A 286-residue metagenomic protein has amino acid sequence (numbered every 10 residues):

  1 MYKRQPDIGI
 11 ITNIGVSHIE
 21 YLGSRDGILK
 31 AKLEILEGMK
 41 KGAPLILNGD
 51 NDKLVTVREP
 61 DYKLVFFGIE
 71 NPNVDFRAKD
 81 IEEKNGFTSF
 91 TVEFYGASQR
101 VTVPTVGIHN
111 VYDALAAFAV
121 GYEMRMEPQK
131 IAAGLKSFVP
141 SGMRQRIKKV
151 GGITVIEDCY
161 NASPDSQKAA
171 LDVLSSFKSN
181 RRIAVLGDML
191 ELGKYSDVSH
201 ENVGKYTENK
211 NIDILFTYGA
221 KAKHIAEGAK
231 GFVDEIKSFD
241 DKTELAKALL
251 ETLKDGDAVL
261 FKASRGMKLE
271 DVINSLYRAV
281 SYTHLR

Functional and structural regions predicted by a protein language model:
M1-Q5, T283-R286: Conserved small/polar residues in nucleotide/adenosyl-binding loops
P6-V155, S179-N180, K205-E208, I212-I214 (+1 more regions): Acidic, Mg2+-coordinating active-site environments of NTP-dependent enzymes
I8, D257-L260: Short SAM/SAH-binding signature in class I
T12, A117, A263-S264, T283: Conserved adenylation A10 loop of the ANL superfamily
G15-S17, N51-D52, N161-A162, M189-L190 (+3 more regions): Short glycine-rich anion-binding loops that position phosphate/pyrophosphate groups of nucleotides and phosphorylated
S141, C159, S163-D234, S238: Active-site beta-alpha connecting loops in nucleotide-dependent enzymes
G142-R144, G266, E270: ATP-dependent carboxylate/acyl-activation modules
A246-T252: Short amphipathic alpha-helix with an adjacent loop that forms part of the alpha/beta core around
